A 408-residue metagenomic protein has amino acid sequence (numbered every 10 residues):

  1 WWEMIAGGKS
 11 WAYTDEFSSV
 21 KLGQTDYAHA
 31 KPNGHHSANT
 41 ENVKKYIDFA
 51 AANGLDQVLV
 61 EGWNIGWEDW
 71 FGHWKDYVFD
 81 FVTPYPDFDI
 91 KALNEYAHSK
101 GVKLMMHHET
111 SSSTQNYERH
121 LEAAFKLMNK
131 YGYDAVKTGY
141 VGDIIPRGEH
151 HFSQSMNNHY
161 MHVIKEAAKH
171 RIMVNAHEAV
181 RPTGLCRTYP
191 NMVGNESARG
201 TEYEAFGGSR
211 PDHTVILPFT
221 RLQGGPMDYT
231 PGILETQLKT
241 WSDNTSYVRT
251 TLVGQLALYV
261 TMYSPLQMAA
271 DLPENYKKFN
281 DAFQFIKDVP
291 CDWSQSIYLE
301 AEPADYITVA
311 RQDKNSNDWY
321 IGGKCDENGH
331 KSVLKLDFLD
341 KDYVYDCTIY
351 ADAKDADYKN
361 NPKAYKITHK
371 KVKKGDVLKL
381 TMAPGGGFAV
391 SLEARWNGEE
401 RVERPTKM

Functional and structural regions predicted by a protein language model:
W1-S99, H108, G387: Conserved structural scaffold segments of CAZyme catalytic domains across common CAZy folds
A50, V174, T261, I321 (+1 more regions): Conserved, mostly hydrophobic/aromatic
G62-Y247: Aromatic- and carboxylate-enriched substrate-binding clefts and catalytic-loop regions of carbohydrate-active enzymes
D271-K324, D355-K363: Glycan-recognition and catalytic regions of carbohydrate-active enzymes
P303-Y345, F388-S391: Carbohydrate-binding surface patches
I349-G375: Solvent-exposed beta-strand/loop surfaces of large extracellular or lumenal domains
H369-M408: C-terminal beta-strand-rich structural cap/linker in extracellular carbohydrate-active enzymes
